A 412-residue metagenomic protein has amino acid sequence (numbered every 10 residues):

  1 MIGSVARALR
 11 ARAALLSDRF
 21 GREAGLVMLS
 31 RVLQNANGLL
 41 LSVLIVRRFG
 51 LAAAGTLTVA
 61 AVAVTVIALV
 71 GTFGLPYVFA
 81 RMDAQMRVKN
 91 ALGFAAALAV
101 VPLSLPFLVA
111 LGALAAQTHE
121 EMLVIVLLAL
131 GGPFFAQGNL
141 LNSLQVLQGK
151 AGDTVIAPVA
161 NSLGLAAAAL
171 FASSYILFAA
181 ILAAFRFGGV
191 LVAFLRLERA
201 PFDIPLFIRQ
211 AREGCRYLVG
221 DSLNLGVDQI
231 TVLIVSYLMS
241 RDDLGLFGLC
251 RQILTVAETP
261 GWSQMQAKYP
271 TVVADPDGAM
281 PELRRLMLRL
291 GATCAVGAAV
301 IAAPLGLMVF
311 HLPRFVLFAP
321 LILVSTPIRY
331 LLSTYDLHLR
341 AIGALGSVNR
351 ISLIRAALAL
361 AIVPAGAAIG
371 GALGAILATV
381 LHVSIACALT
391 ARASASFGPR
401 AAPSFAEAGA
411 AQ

Functional and structural regions predicted by a protein language model:
M1-A36, A193, I204-G220, F315 (+1 more regions): N-terminal membrane topogenesis motif
I2-R7, L16-F73, C215-D242, A359-P364 (+2 more regions): Signature of the first transmembrane helix
R22-N35, A60, V64-A115, A274-I301 (+1 more regions): Membrane-water interface segments that mark the loop-to-transmembrane alpha-helix transition
E23-S42, A160-N161, Y175-A193, L197 (+3 more regions): Transmembrane helical elements of multi-pass membrane transporters/channels
L51-A52, G112-L128, V300-T334, L373: Interfacial segments at transmembrane-helix termini and the short loops linking adjacent helices
A68-R87, L147, C250-G278, H338-A341: Helix-loop junctions and terminal segments of transmembrane helices in multi-pass membrane transport/translocation
A80-R87, P133-I156, A274, V324-I354: Membrane-interface junctions at transmembrane-helix termini in multi-pass inner-membrane proteins
I125-A129, V155-R199, P320, L358 (+1 more regions): Hydrophobic alpha-helical transmembrane segments
